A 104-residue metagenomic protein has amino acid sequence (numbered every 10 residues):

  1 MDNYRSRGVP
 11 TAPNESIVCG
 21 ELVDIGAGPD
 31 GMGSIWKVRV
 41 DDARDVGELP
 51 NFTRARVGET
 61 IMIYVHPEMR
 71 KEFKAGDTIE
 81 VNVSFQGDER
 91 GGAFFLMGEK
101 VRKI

Functional and structural regions predicted by a protein language model:
M1-I17: OB/S1-fold single-stranded nucleic-acid-binding modules and their adjacent gly/ser/pro-rich low-complexity linkers
A12-R44: Structural detector for short beta-strands of small beta-barrel domains
I25-G28, S84-D88: Short beta-strand micro-motifs enriched in acidic
P29, G47, E72, R90-G92: Intrinsically disordered, low-complexity acidic/polar segments
V40-A43, F85-I104: OB-fold/S1-family single-stranded nucleic acid-binding modules
E48-K71: Beta-strand/loop nucleic-acid-binding surfaces
G76-T78: Loop/turn positions that initiate beta-strands
